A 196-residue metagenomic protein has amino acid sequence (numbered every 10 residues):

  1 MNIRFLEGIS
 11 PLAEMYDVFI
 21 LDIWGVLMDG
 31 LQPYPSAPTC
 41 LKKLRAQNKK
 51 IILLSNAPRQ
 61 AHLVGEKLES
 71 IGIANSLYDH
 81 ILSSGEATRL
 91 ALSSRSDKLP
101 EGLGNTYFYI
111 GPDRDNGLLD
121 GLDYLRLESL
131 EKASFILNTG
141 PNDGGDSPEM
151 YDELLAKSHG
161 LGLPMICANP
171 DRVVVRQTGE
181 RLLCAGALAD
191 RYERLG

Functional and structural regions predicted by a protein language model:
M1-G196: HAD-like aspartate-dependent phosphatase fold
